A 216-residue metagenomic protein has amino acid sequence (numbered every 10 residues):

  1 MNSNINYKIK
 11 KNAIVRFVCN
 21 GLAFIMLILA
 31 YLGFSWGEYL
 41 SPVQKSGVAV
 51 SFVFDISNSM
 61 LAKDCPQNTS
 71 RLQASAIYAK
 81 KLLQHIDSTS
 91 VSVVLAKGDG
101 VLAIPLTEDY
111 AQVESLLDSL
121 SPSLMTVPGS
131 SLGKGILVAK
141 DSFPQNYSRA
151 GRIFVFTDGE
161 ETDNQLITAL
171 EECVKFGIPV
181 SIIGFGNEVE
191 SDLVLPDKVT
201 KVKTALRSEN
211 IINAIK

Functional and structural regions predicted by a protein language model:
M1-F24, I28: Juxtamembrane linker/hinge segments adjacent to transmembrane helices in membrane proteins
Y7-N12, A30-S46: N-terminal signal-anchor transmembrane helix
L27, D55-S57, S75, V93 (+4 more regions): DG-centered beta-turn motif at the end of beta-strands
L27, L40, A62, Q165 (+1 more regions): Active-site-proximal flexible loops/turns
W36-P144, R149: Membrane-embedded segments
T126-S130, R152, G159-A214: VWA/integrin I-like adhesion module and closely mimicked acidic/polar interface patches used
